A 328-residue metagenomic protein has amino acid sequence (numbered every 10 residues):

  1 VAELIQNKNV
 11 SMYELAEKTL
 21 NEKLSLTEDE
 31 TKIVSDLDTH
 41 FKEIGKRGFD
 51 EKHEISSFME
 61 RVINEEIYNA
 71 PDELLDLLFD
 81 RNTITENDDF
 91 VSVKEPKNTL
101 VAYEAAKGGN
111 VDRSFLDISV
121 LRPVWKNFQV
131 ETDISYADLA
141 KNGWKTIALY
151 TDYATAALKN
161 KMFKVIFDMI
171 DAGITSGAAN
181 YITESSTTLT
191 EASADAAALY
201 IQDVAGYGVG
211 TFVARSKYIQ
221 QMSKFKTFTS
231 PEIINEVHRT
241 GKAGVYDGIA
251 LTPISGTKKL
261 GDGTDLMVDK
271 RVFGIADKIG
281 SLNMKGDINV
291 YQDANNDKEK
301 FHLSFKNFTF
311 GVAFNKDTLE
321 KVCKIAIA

Functional and structural regions predicted by a protein language model:
V1-H53: N-terminal alpha-helical "arm" segments
E3-K18, L26, W125-N127, K226-Y246: Short, structured interface segments that constitute the first stable element of a domain
D38-K42, K226-A328: Sequence/fold signature of self-assembling virion shell proteins
F49-F128: Assembly/oligomerization interface modules of large self-assembling protein complexes
K126-F128, G208, E299: Residues at beta-strand starts and edge strands
Q129-V204: Alpha-helical scaffold segments that mediate packing/assembly in large oligomeric complexes
T132-D133, R215, G311: Short, aliphatic-rich beta-strand segments
T175-G244: Extended, solvent-exposed, turn-rich assembly/linker loops in the middle of proteins
